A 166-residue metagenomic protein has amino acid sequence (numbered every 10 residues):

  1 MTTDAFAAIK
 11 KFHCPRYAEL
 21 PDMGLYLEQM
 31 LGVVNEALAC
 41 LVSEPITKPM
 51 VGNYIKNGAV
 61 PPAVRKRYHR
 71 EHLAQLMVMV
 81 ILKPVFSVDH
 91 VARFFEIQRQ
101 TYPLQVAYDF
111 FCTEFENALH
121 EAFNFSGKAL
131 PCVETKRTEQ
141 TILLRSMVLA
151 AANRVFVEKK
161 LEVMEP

Functional and structural regions predicted by a protein language model:
M1-R99: Basic helix-turn-helix/winged-helix DNA-binding cores and closely related short helical interaction motifs
F94-I97, T101-P166: Intrinsically disordered, low-complexity, charge-dense segments enriched in Lys/Arg and Glu/Asp interspersed
